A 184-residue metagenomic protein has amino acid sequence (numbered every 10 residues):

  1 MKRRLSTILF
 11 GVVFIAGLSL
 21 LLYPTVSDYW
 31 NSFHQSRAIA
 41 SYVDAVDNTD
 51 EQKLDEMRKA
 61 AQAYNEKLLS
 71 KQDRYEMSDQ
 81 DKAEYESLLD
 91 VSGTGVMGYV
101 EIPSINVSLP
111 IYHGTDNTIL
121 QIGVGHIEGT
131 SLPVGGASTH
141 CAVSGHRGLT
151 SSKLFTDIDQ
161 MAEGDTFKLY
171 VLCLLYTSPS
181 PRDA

Functional and structural regions predicted by a protein language model:
K2-N48, Q52: N-terminal membrane-targeting segments
D44-L68: Short extracytoplasmic
E66-E84: Early extracytoplasmic/domain-onset interaction patches
D81-I102: Long amphipathic N-terminal alpha/beta scaffold segment
I105-L175: Mid-length scaffold segments of soluble, non-membrane domains
Y176-A184: Single conserved hydrophobic/aromatic residue that forms the stacking wall/gate of nucleotide- or nucleobase-binding
